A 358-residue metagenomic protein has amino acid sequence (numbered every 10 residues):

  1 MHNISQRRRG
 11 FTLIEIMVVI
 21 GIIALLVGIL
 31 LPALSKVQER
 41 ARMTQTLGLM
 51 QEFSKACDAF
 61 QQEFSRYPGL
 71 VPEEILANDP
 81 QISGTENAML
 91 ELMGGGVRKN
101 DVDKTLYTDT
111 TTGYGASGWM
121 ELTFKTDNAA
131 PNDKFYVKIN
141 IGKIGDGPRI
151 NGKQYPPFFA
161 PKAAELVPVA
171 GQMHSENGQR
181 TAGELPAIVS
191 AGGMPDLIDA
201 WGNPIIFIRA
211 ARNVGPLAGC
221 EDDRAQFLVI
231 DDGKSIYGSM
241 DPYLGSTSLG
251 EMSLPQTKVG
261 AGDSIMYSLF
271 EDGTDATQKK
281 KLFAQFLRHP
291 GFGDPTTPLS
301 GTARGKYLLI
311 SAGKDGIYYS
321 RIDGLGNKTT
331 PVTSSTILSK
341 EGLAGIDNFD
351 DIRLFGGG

Functional and structural regions predicted by a protein language model:
M1-F11: N-terminal leader/signal peptides at the extreme start of proteins
R8, V19, S311: Short glycine/serine/threonine-biased micro-segments
L13, G28, T44-L47, E86: Generic alpha-helical scaffold signal
I14-K36: Alpha-helical hydrophobic helix detector
A24, R40, D79: Charge-dense, low-complexity intrinsically disordered segments
A33-S54: Aliphatic-rich helix starts adjacent to a transmembrane/signal segment
L47-G358: N-terminal pilin/flagellin-like segments and related low-complexity appendage regions
